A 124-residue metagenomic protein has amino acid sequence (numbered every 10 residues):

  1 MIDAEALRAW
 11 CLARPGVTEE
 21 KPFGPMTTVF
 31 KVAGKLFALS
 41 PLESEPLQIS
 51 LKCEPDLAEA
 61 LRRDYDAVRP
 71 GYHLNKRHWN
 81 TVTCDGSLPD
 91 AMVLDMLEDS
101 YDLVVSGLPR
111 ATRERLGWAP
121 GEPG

Functional and structural regions predicted by a protein language model:
M1-G124: Charge-dense, helix-prone N-terminal extensions
